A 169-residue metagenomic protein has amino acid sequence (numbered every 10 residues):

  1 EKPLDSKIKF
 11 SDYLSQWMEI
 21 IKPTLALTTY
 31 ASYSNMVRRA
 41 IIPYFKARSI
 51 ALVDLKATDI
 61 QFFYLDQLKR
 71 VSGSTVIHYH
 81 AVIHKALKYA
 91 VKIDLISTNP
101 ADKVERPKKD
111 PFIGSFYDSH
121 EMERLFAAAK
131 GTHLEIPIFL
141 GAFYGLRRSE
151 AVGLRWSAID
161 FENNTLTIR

Functional and structural regions predicted by a protein language model:
E1-D5, F161-R169: Short, intrinsically disordered, charge-balanced linker/junction segments flanking boundaries in proteins
E1-K7, E19, P23-T24: N-terminal helical hairpins
K7-Y13, S49-L52, R155: Short, structural beta-strand-to-alpha-helix junction motif
I8-S15, Q61, I77-H84, D102 (+1 more regions): Non-catalytic, well-ordered alpha-helical scaffold segments
Y13-L14, K56-I60, D118-E121, H133-L134: N-terminal alpha-helical segment
M18-L95, P111: N-terminal core-binding DNA-recognition domain of tyrosine site-specific recombinases/integrases
G73, I77-Y79, K92-T98, D102-L154 (+1 more regions): Basic, Lys/Arg- and aromatic-enriched nucleic-acid-binding interface segment
